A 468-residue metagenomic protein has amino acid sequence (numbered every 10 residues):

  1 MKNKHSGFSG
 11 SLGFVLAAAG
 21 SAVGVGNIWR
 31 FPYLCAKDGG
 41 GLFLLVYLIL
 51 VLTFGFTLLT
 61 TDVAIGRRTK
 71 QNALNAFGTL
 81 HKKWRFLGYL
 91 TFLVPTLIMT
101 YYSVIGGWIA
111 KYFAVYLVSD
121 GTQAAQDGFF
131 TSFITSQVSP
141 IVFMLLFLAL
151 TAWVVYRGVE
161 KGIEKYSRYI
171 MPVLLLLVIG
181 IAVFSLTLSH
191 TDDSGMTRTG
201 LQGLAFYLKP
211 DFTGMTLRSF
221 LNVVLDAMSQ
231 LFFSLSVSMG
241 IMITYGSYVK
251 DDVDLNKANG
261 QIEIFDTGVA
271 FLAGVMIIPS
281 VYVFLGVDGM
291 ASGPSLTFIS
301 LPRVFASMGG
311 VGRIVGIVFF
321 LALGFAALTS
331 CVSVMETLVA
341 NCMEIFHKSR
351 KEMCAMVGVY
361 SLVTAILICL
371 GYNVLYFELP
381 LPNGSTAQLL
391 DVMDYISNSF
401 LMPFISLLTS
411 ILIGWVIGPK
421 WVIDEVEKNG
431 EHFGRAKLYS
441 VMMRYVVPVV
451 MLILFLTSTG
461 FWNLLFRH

Functional and structural regions predicted by a protein language model:
M1-W29, L58-V63, R67-T79, R85-F86 (+2 more regions): Membrane-interface "cap" regions at the ends of multi-pass membrane proteins
K2-F8, R168-L328, V332, F346 (+2 more regions): Membrane-embedded translocation segments of transport machinery
K2-H5, L34-D38, Q71-L90, S103-G162 (+5 more regions): Inter-helical loop and helix-membrane interface segments of multi-pass membrane transporters/permeases
G7, G13-F14, S21, Q137-V142 (+6 more regions): Loop-to-transmembrane helix boundary motifs in multi-pass membrane proteins
G7-A18, F43-V46, K83-T96, V142-F147 (+6 more regions): Select transmembrane alpha-helical segments in multipass membrane proteins
G10-L48, G240-I241, K257-G260, I264-T267 (+1 more regions): Transmembrane helix-boundary motif of multi-pass solute transporters/channels
L34-D38, A64, T79-L80, F86-P95 (+5 more regions): Membrane-water interface regions at transmembrane-helix termini and the short interhelical loops of multi-pass membrane
N383-G414, G434-H468: A generic transmembrane alpha-helix motif of multi-pass inner-membrane proteins
